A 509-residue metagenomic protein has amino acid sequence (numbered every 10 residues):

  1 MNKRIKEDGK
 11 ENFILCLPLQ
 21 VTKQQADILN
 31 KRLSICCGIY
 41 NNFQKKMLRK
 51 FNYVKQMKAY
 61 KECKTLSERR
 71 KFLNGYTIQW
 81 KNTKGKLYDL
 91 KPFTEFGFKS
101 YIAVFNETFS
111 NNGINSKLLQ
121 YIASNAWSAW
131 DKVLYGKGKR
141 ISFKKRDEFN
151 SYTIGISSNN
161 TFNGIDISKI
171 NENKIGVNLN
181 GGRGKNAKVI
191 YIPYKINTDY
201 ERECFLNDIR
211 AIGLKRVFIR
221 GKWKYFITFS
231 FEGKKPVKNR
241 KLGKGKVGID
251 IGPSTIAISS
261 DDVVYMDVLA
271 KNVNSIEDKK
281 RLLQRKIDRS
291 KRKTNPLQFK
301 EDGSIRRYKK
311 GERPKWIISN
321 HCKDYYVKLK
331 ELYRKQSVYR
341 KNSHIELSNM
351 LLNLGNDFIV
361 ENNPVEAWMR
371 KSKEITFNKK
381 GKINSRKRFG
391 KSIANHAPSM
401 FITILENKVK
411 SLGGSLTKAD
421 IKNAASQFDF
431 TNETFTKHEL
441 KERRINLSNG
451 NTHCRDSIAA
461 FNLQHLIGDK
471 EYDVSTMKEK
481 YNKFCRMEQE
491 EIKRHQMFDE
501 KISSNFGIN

Functional and structural regions predicted by a protein language model:
M1-L119: Gly/serine-rich nucleotide phosphate-binding loop at the start of the catalytic core of nucleotide/ADP-ribose-handling
N2-E7, G213-V217, E232-N239, K244: Catalytic micro-motifs at enzyme active sites that drive phosphoryl/nucleotidyl and oxygen chemistry
F13-L19, N186-T198, Y265-D267: Generic detection of short hydrophobic beta-strand segments and adjacent strand-loop junctions
Q25, C36, N115-I122, R340-H344 (+2 more regions): Hydrophobic (often cysteine-bearing) scaffold residues that line and stabilize catalytic clefts of nucleotide/cofactor
Y40-M47, F51, W130-K137, T255 (+2 more regions): A generic secondary-structure signal for well-formed alpha-helical elements
F43, Y121-V133, S457-I467: Stable alpha-helical structural segments in soluble proteins, enriched in small hydrophobic residues
R70-R220, G390-N395: Acidic carboxylate diad motif detector
W223-N509: Positively charged, helix-rich recognition surfaces that bind polyanionic ligands
